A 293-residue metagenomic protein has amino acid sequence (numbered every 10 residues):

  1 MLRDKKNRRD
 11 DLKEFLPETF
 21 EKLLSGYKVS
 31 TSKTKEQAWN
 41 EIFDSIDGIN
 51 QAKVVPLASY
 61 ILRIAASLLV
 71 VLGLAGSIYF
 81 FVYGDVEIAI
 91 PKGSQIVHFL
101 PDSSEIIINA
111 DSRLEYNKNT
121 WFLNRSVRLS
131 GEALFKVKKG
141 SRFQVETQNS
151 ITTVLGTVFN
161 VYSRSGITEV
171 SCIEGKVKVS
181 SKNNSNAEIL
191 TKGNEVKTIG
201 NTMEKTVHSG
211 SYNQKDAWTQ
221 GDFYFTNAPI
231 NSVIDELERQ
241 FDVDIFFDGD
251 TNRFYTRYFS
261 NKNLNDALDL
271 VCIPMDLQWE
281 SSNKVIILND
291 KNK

Functional and structural regions predicted by a protein language model:
M1-D11: Hydrophobic alpha-helical segments
R3-D4, K33, Q51, I61: Generic N-terminal leader/processing signal
D11-F43: A short, acidic loop/turn at secondary-structure junctions
I42, I46-K293: A residue-level detector for the "anchor" residue at the start of short, highly conserved motifs
